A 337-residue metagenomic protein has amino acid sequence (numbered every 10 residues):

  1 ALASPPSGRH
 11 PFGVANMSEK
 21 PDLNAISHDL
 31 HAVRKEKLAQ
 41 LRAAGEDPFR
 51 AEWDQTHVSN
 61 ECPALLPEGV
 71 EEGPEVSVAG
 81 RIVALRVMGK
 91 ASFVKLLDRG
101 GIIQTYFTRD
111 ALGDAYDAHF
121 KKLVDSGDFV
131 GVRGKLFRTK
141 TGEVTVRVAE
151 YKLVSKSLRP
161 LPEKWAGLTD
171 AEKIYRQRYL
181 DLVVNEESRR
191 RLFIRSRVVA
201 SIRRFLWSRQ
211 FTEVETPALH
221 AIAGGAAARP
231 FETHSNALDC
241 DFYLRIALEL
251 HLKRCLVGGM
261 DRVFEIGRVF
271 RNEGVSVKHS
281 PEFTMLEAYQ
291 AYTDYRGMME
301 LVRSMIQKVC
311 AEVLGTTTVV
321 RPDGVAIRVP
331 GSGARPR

Functional and structural regions predicted by a protein language model:
S4-S7: Serine residues within intrinsically disordered or low-complexity segments
R9-R337: Class II aminoacyl-tRNA synthetase catalytic cores and aaRS-like
